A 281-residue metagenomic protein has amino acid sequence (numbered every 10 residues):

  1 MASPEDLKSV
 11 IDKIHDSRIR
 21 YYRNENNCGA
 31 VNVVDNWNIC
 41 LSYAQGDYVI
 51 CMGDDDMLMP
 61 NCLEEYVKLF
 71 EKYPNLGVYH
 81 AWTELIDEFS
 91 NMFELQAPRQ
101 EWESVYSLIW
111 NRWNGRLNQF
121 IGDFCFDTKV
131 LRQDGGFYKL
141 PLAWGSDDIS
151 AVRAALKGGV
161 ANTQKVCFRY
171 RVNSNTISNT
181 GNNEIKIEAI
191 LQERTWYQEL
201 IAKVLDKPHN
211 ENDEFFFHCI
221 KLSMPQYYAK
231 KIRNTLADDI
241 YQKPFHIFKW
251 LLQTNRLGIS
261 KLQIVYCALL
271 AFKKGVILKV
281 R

Functional and structural regions predicted by a protein language model:
M1, D54-M57, W82: The conserved acidic donor/metal-binding loop of glycosyltransferases
M1-N26: Acidic donor-binding segment of Leloir-type glycosyltransferases
N24, M52-D54: Catalytic metal- and UDP-sugar-binding loop of GT-A-like glycosyltransferases, i.e., residues flanking the conserved
E25-A44: Glycine-rich, basic loop-to-helix element that forms the pyrophosphate-binding segment of sugar-nucleotide handling
V49: Short aromatic/hydrophobic "clamp" motif used to bind/position activated sugar donors
N61-L95: Conserved donor NDP-sugar-binding/catalytic core segment of glycosyltransferases
W102-I185, A189: Conserved nucleotide-sugar donor-binding catalytic segment
L222-R281: Membrane-interface aromatic/basic loop that binds lipid-linked glycans or pyrophosphate carriers, typified by
